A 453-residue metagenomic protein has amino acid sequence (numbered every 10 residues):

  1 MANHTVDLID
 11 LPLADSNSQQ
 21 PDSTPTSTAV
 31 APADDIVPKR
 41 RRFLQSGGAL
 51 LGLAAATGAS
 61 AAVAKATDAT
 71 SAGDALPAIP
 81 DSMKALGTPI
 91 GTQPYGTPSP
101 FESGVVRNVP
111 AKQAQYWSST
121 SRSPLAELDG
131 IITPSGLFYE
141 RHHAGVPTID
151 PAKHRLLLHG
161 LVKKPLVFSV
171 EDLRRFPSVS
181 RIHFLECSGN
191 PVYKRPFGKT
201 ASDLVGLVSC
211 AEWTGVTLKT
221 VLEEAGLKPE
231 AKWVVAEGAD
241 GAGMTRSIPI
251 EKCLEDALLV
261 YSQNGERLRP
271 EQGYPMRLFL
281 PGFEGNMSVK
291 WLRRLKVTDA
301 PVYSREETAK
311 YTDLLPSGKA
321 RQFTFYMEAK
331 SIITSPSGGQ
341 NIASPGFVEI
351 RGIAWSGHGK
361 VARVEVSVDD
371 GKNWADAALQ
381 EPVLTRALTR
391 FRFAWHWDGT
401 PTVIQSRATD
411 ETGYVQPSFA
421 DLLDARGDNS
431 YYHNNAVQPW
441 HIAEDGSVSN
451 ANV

Functional and structural regions predicted by a protein language model:
M1-R42, K65: N-terminal secretory signal peptides
D7-P12, S18, L50-G52, A75 (+1 more regions): Acidic/proline-rich low-complexity IDRs
L8, P38, S46, A61-A64 (+3 more regions): Hydrophobic transmembrane signal anchors and adjacent membrane-proximal interface regions, especially in viral
Q20-P21, S46, A66-A69, V366: Intrinsic disorder/low-complexity segments enriched in polar/small residues
I36, R42-T67: N-terminal export signals
T70-V453: Structured, non-membrane catalytic/scaffold regions adjacent to prosthetic-group chemistry
